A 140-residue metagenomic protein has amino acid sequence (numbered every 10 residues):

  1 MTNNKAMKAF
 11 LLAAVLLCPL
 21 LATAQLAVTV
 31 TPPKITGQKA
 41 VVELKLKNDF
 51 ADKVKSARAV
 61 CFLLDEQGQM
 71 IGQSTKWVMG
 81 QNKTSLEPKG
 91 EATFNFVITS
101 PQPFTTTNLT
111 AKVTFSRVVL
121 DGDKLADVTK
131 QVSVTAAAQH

Functional and structural regions predicted by a protein language model:
T2-A14: Bacterial N-terminal signal peptides that target proteins for export
L17-L21: N-terminal signal peptide c-region/cleavage motif recognized by signal peptidases
A22-E43, D49, T135-Q139: Low-complexity, acidic Ser/Thr/Pro/Gly-rich terminal tails and inter-domain linkers that flank the onset of structured
L46-N48, L63, I98: Hydrophobic beta-strand positions in extracellular immunoglobulin-like domains
D52-M70: Short acidic, flexible loop segments centered on an aromatic residue
I71-P103: Intrinsically disordered, low-complexity Pro/Gly/Ser/Thr-rich segments with frequent PxxP/GP/PP motifs and embedded
T99-H140: Terminal connector regions
